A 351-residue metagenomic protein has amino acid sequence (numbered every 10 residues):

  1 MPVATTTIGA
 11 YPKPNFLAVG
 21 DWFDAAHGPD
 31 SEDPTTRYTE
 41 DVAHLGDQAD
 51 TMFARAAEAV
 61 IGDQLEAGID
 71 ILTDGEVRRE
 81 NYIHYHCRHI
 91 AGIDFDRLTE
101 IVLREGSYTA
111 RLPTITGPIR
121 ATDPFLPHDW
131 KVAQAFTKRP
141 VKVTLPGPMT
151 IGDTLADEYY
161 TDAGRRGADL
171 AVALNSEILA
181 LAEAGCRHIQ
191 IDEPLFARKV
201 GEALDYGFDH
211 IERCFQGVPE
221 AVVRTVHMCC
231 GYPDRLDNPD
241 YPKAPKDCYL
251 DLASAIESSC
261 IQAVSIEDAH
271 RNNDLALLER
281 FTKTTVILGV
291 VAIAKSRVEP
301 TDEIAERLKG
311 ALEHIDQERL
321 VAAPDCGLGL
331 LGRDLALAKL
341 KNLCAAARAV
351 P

Functional and structural regions predicted by a protein language model:
M1-P351: Domain-level signal for soluble alpha/beta catalytic cores
